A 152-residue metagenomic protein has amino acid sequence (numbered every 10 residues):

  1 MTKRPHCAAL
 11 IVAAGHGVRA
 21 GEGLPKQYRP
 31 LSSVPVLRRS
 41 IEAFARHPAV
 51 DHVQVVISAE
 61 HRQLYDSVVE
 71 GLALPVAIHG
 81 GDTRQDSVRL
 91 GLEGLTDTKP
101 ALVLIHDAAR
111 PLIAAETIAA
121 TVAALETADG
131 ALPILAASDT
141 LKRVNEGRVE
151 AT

Functional and structural regions predicted by a protein language model:
K3-R62: N-terminal glycine-rich phosphate-binding loop and ensuing alpha1 helix
A9-I11, V55, I105, G130-P133: Structural beta-sheet core signal
I11, L37, G91, H106-D107 (+1 more regions): Residue-level signal for inorganic ion chemistry
V50-Q54, P75, D129: Short active-site oxyanion
R62-V68: Acidic helix N-cap motif at the loop->helix transition within catalytic regions of sugar-transfer enzymes
V69-L102: Short phosphate-binding loop-to-helix
R84, A108-L112: Acidic metal-phosphate-binding loop of nucleotide-sugar-dependent transferases
K99, I113-T152: Conserved core of the sugar-phosphate nucleotidyltransferase
